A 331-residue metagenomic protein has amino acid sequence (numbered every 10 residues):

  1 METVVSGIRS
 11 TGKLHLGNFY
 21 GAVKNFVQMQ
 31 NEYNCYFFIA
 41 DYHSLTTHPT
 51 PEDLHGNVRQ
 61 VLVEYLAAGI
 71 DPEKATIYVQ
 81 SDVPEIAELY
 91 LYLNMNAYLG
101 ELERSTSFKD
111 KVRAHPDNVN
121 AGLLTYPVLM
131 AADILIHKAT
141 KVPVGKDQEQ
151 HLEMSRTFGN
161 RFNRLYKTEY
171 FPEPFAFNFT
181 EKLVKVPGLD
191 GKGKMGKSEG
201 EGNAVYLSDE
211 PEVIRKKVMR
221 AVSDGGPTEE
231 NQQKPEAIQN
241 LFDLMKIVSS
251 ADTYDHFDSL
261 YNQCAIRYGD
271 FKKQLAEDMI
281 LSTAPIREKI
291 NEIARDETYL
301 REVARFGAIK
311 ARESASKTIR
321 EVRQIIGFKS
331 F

Functional and structural regions predicted by a protein language model:
E2-A132, N291: N-terminal Rossmann-like or analogous alpha/beta NTP/dinucleotide-binding catalytic cores that position adenine
T11, A139, G200-G202: Short, solvent-exposed beta-strand edge segments and adjacent coil->beta transition regions
N18, Q150, R156-F331: Conserved nucleotide- and phosphate/pyrophosphate-binding catalytic cores in adenylate/nucleotidyl-handling enzymes
L62, G69, A97-G100, A139 (+3 more regions): A generic secondary-structure signal for well-formed alpha-helical elements
L99-E103, I136-P143, S249-F257, R287: Short helix-capping/linker segments at secondary-structure and domain boundaries
D110-F162, Y166, P187: Internal, conserved structured core segments that host functional sites
